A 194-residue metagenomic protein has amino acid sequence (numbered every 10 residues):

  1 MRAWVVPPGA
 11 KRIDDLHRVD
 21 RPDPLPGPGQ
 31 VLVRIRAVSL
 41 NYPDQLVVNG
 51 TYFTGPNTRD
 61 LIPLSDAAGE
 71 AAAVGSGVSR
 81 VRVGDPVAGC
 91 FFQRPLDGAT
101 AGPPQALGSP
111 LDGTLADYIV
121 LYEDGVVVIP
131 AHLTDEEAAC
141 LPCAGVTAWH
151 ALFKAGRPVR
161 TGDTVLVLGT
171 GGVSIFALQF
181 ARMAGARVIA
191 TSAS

Functional and structural regions predicted by a protein language model:
R2, R34, A68-E70, G172 (+1 more regions): Residues located in well-ordered beta-strands
P22-V38, T51-Q93, D112, P130-L133: Glycine-rich beta-strand-centered segment in the early N-terminal region that forms part of a ligand/cofactor-binding
Y42-N49, G98: Cytochrome P450 core scaffold surrounding the K-helix E-X-X-R motif and the conserved "meander" helix-loop region
E70, D85-P86, Y118, T164 (+1 more regions): Residue-level marker of beta-strand positions
R94-P103: Short, Lys/Arg- and Gly-enriched loop/turn segments at beta-strand edges
R94-P95, P110-Y122: A structural motif shared across PLP-dependent enzymes of the aminotransferase-like
D117-I129, L133: Glycine- and charge-enriched low-complexity intrinsically disordered segments
A131-S194: Mid-domain Rossmann-like dinucleotide-binding core that forms the NAD(H)/NADP(H) cofactor-binding site
